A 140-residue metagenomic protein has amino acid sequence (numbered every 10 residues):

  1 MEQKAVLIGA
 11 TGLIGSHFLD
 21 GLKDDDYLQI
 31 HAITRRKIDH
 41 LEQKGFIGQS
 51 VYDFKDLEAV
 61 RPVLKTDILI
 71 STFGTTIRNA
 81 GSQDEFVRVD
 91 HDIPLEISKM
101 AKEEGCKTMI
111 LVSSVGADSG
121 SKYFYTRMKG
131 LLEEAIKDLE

Functional and structural regions predicted by a protein language model:
E2-Y27: N-terminal Rossmann NAD(P)H-binding glycine-rich loop of SDR-like oxidoreductase domains
A5, G45-E96, M100-E103: NAD(P)H-binding glycine-rich loop region in Rossmannoid oxidoreductase-like domains and their noncatalytic homologs
A5-I8, L41-I47, Y125-E134, D138-E140: Short acidic, glycine/proline-enriched helix-loop-strand junctions
L13, H31, R36-K37, Q83 (+3 more regions): Conserved Rossmann-fold NAD(P)-dependent oxidoreductase catalytic core, especially the SDR/UDP-sugar
H17-F18, E42, A80-G81, G120-K122: Short glycine-/acidic-enriched loop or helix-start segments at secondary-structure transitions that form or flank
L28, D67, K107: Short acidic/polar active-site loop segments enriched in Thr and Asp
K37-E42, L57: Short, charged/polar "capping" segments at the starts of alpha-helices and the immediately preceding loops
